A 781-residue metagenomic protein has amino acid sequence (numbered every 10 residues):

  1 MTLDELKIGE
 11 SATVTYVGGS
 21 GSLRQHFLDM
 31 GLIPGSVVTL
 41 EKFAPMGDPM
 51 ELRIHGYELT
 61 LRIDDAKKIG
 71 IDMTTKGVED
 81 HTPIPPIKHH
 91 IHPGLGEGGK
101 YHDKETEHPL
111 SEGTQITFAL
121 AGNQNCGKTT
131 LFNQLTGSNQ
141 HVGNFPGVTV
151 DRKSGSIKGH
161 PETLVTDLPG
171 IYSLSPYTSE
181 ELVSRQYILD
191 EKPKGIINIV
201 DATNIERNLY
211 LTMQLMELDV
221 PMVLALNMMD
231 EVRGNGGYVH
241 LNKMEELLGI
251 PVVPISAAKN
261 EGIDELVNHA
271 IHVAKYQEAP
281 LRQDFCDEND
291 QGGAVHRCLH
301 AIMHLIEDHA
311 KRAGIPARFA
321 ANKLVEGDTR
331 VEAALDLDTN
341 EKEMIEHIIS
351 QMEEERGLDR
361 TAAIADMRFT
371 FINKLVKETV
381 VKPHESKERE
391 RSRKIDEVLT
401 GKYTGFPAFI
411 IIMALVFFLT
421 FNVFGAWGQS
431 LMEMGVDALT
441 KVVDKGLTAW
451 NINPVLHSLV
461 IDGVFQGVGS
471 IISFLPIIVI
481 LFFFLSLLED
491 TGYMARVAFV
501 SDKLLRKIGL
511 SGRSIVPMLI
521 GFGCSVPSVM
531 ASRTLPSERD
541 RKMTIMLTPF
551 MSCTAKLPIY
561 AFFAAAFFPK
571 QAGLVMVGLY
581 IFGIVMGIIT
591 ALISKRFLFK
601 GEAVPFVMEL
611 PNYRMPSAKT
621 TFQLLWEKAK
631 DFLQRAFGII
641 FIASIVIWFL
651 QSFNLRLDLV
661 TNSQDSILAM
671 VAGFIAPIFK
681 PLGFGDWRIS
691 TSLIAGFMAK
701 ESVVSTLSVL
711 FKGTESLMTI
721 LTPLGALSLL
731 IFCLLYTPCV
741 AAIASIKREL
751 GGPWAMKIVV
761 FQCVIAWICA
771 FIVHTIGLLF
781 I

Functional and structural regions predicted by a protein language model:
P93-S173: Conserved G1/Walker A P-loop phosphate-binding module
H160, R185-V252, I559: Conserved C-terminal guanine-recognition region of P-loop GTPase G domains, centered on the G4
V232-F285: Canonical P-loop GTPase G-domain recognition
Y276, L281-W450, L657-L659, S663-L668: Extended helical scaffolds that flank P-loop GTPase cores
A362-D366, K382, A426-V464, I508 (+3 more regions): Extended, low-charge hydrophobic alpha-helical regions
A408-L419, L481-S486, A564-A566, L579-I593 (+3 more regions): Hydrophobic core segments of alpha-helical transmembrane domains in multi-pass membrane transport and ion-translocation
M434-V442, A495-S525, K600-L624, L668: Juxtamembrane inter-helical linkers in multi-pass membrane proteins
T554-V577, A741-G751, A770-I781: Transmembrane helix-loop junctions at the membrane interface of multipass transporters and ion channels
